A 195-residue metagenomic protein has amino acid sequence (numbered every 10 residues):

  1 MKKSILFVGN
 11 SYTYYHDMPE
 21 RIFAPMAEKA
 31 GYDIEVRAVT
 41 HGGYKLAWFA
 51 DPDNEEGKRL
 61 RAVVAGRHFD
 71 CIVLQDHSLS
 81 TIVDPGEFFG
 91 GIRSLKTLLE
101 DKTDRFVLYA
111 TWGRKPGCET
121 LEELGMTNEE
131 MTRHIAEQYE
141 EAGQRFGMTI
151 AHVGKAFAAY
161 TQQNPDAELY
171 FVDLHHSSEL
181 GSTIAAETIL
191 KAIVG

Functional and structural regions predicted by a protein language model:
K2-L6, Y12-R93: Conserved SGNH/GDSL esterase-like catalytic core that processes O-acyl groups on lipids and polysaccharides
V8-G9, Y109: Short hydrophobic segments within beta-strands
Y12, A30, F146, I184-I189: Short alpha-helical scaffold segments that flank and stabilize functional sites
E28, Q144, K191-G195: Generic secondary-structure signature for well-ordered alpha-helical cores
K58-H175, E179: Alpha-helical cap/lid subdomain in secreted, periplasmic, or secretory-pathway luminal O-acyl-processing enzymes
Y170-G195: Histidine-centered active-site loop/cap adjacent to the catalytic His in serine esterases/O-acetyl transfer systems
